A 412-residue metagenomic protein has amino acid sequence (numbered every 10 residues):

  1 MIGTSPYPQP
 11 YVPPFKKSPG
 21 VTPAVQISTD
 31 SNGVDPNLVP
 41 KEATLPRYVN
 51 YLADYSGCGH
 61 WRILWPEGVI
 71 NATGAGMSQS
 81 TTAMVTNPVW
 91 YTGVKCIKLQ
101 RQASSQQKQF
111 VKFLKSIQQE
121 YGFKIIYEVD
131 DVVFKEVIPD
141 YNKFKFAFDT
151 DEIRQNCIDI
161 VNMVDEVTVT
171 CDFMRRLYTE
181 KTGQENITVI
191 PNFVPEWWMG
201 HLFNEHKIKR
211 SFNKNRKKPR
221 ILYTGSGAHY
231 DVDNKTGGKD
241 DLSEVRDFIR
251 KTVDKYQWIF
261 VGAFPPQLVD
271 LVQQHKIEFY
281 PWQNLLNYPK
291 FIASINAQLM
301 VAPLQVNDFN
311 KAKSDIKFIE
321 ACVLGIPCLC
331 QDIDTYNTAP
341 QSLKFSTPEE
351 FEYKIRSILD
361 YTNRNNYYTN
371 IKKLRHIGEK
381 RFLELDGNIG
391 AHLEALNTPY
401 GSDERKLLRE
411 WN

Functional and structural regions predicted by a protein language model:
I2, P6-S104, Q109, D140 (+1 more regions): N-terminal pre-catalytic "stem/leader" segment of glycosyltransferase-like enzymes
D54-V69, A75, F193-S294: Conserved catalytic-core segment of nucleotide-activated headgroup transferases in glycan assembly
M84, K124, E136-D159, L202 (+1 more regions): Nucleotide-sugar donor phosphate/pyrophosphate-binding loop at the beta->alpha transition of glycosyltransferases
S116, E120, A147-V167, K181: Membrane-proximal helix-turn-helix segments that form the acceptor-binding/catalytic region of lipid-linked
D165-T179, G183-E205: Donor nucleotide-sugar binding/catalytic pocket of nucleotide-sugar-dependent glycosyltransferases
Y230-D240, L286, K290-V323, C330-P340: Nucleotide-sugar-dependent
N337-S357: Change "using UDP/GDP/dTDP sugars" to "using nucleotide sugars
N363-R409: A charged, aromatic-enriched C-terminal amphipathic alpha-helix characteristic of glycosyltransferases across folds
